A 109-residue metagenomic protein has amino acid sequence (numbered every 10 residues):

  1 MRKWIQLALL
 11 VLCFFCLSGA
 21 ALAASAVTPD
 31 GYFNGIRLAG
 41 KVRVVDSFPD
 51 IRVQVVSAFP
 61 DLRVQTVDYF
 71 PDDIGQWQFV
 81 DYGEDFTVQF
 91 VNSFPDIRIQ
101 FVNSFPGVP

Functional and structural regions predicted by a protein language model:
M1-A8: Bacterial N-terminal signal peptides that target proteins for export
A8-G19: Bacterial N-terminal signal peptides
A24-P109: Repetitive, compositionally biased segments used for assembly/scaffolding
